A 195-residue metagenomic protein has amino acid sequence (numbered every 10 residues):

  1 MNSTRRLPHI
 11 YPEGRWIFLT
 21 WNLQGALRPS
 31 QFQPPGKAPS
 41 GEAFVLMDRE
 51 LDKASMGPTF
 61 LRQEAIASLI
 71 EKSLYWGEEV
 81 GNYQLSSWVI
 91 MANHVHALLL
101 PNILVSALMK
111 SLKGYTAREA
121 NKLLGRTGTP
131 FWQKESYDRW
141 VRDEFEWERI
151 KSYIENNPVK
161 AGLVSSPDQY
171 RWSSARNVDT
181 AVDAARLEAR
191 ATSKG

Functional and structural regions predicted by a protein language model:
M1-G195: Short catalytic/metal-binding and nucleic-acid-binding patches
